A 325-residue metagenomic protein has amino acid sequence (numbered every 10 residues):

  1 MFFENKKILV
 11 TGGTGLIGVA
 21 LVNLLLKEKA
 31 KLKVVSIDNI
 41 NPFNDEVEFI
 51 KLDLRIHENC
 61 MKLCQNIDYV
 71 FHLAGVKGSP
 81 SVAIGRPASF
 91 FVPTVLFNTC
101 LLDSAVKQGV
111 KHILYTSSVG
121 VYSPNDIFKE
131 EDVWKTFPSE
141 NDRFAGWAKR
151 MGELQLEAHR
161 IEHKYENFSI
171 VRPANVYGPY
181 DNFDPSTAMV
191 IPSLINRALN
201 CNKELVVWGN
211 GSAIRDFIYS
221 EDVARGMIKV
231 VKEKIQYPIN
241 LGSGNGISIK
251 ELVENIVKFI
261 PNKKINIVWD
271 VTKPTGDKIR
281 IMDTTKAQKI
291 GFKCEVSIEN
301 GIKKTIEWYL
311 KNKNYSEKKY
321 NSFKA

Functional and structural regions predicted by a protein language model:
K6-K27: N-terminal Rossmann NAD(P)H-binding glycine-rich loop of SDR-like oxidoreductase domains
L16, N200-A325: C-terminal substrate-binding subdomain of Rossmann-fold SDR/epimerase-dehydratase oxidoreductases
N44-H57: Rossmann-fold cofactor-recognition segment
L54-P93, K107: NAD(P)H-binding glycine-rich loop region in Rossmannoid oxidoreductase-like domains and their noncatalytic homologs
F91-V95, N141-E153, D184-P192, D216-F217 (+1 more regions): Short-chain dehydrogenase/reductase
T99-D142, S169: Conserved Rossmann-fold NAD(P)-dependent oxidoreductase catalytic core, especially the SDR/UDP-sugar
V121-S123, R143-F144, E166, R172-I191 (+1 more regions): Flexible, glycine-rich beta-alpha linker
E140-R172, I195-N202: Active-site Tyr-X1-5-Lys
